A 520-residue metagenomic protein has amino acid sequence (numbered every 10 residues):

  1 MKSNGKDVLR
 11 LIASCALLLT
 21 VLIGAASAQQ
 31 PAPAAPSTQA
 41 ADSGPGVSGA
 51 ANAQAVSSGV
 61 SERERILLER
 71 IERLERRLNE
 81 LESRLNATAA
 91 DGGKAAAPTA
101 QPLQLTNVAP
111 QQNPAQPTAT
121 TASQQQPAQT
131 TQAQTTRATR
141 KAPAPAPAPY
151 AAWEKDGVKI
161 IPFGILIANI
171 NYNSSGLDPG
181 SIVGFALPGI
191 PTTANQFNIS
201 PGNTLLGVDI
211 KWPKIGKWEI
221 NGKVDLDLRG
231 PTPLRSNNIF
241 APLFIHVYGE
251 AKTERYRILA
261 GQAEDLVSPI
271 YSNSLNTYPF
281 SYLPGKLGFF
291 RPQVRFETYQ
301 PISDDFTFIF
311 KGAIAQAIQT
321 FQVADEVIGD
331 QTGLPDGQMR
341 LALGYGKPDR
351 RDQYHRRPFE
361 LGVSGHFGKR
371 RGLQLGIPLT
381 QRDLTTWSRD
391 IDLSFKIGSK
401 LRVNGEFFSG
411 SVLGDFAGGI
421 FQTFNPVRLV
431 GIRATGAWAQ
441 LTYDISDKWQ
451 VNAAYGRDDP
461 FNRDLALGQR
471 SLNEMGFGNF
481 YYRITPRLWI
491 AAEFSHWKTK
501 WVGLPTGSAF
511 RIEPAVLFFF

Functional and structural regions predicted by a protein language model:
K2-A13: Bacterial N-terminal signal peptides that target proteins for export
I12-G24: Bacterial N-terminal signal peptides
S27-P179: N-terminal periplasmic/intermembrane-space "pro-region" immediately following the signal or transit peptide
P147-G184, P188-T320, Q331-G346, Q353-H355 (+4 more regions): Outer membrane beta-barrel
N173, P213, L228-P233, A263-P269 (+8 more regions): Sequence/structural signature of outer-membrane beta-barrel proteins
N195-N198, S236-A241, S281-G288, V327-P335 (+6 more regions): Replace "Gram-negative outer membrane beta-barrel proteins" with "bacterial and organellar outer membrane beta-barrel
M339, Y482-I484, G507-F520: Outer-membrane beta-barrel "beta-signal"
M339-R470, E474: Detector for outer-membrane/organellar transmembrane beta-barrel domains, recognizing the amphipathic beta-strand
